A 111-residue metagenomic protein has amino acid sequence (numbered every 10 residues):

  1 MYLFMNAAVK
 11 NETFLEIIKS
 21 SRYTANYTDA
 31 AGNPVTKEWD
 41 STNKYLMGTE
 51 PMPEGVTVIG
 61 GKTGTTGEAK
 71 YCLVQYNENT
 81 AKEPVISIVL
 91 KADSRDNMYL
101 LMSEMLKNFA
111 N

Functional and structural regions predicted by a protein language model:
Y2-N111: Penicillin-recognizing serine hydrolase domain
